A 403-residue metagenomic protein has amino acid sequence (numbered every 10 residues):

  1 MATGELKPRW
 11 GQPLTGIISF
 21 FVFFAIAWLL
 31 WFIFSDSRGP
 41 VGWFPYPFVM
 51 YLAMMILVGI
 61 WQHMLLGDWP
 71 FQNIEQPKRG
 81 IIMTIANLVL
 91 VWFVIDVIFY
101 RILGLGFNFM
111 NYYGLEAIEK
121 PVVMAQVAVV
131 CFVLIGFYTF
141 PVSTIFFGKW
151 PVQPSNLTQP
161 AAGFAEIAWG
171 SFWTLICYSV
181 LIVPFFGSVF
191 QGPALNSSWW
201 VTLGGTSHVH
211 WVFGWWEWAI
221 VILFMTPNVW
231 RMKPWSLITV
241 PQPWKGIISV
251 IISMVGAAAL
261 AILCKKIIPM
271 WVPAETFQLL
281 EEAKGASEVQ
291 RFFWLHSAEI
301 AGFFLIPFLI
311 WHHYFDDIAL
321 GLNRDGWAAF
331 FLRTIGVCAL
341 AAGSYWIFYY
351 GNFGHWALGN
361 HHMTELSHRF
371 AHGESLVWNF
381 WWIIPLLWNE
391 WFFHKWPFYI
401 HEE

Functional and structural regions predicted by a protein language model:
M1-Q62, F132-L134, F380: N-terminal signal-anchor module of multipass membrane proteins
M1-W10, V58-I82, Y138-A165, Q191 (+3 more regions): Cytoplasmic membrane-interface regions of multi-pass membrane proteins
P8-V22, E75-F93, T158-C177, Q242-L260 (+1 more regions): Transmembrane alpha-helical segments of multi-pass membrane proteins
L14, F20-W28, M55-V58, L88 (+4 more regions): Long, compositionally biased low-complexity segments enriched in polar/charged residues
I26-L30, F34, W61-L66, L90-V94 (+16 more regions): Alpha-helical membrane-inserting segments
L30-L52, F71-P77, V97-C131, V180-W216 (+4 more regions): Membrane-helix interface and helix-disruption motif detector
P47-Q62, C131-T139, G214-P227, F293-H313 (+1 more regions): Generic alpha-helical transmembrane segments
S207-V212, M225-M232, I248, I252-V255 (+3 more regions): Long, charge-rich C-terminal accessory regions
